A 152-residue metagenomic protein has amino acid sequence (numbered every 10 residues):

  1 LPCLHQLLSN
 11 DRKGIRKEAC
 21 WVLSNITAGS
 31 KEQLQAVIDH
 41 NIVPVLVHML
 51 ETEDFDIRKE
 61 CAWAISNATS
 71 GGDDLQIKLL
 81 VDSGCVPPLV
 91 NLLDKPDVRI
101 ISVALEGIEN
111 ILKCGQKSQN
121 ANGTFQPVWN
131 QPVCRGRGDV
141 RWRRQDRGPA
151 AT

Functional and structural regions predicted by a protein language model:
C3-H5, V45-V47, P88-V90, R143-R147: Buried hydrophobic core positions in alpha-solenoid tandem helical repeats
S9-A28, D39-H40, E51-S70, L79-S83 (+3 more regions): Alpha-helical solenoid repeats of the armadillo/HEAT superfamily in eukaryotic scaffolding/adaptor proteins
E32, P87, P132, R144-Q145: Polar low-complexity intrinsically disordered regions enriched in Ser/Thr and small residues
E32-Q35, L75-K78: Recurring C-terminal helix/loop segment of individual leucine-rich repeat
